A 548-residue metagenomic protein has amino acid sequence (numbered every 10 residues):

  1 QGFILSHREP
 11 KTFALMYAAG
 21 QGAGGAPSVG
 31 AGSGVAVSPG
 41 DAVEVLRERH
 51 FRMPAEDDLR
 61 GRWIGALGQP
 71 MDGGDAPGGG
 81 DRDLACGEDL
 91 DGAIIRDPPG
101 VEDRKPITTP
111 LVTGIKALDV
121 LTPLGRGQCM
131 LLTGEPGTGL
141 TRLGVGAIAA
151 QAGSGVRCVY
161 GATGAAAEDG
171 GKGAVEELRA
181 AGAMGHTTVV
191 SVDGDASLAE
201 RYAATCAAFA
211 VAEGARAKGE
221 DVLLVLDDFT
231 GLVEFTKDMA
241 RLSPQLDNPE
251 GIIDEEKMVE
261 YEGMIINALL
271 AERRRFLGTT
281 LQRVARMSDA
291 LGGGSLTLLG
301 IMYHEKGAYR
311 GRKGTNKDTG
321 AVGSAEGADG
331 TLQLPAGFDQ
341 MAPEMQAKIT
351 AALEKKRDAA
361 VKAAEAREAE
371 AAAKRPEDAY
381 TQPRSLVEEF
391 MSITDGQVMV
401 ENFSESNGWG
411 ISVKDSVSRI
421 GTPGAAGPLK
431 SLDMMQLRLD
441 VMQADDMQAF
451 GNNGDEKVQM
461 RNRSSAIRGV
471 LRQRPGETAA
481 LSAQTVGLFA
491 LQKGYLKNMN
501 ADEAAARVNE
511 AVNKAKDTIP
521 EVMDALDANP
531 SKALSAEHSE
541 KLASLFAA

Functional and structural regions predicted by a protein language model:
Q1, G34, S38-D41, R60 (+1 more regions): Loop/turn positions that initiate beta-strands
G2-H7: Short beta-strand-centered aromatic/proline hotspots
E9-G30: A generic structural motif
D41-P54, D58, G65, P70-Q128 (+3 more regions): P-loop NTPase nucleotide-binding/switch module
D57-L59, S295, I301, L542: Glycine/charge-rich, flexible interdomain linkers and switch-proximal surface loops that mediate coupling
R62-W63, A425: Basic, glycine/proline-rich low-complexity segments that contact nucleic acids
V120-P123, G127-N498: P-loop NTPase catalytic core
D455-A548: Terminal-proximal interaction/regulatory segments of ATP-powered molecular machines
